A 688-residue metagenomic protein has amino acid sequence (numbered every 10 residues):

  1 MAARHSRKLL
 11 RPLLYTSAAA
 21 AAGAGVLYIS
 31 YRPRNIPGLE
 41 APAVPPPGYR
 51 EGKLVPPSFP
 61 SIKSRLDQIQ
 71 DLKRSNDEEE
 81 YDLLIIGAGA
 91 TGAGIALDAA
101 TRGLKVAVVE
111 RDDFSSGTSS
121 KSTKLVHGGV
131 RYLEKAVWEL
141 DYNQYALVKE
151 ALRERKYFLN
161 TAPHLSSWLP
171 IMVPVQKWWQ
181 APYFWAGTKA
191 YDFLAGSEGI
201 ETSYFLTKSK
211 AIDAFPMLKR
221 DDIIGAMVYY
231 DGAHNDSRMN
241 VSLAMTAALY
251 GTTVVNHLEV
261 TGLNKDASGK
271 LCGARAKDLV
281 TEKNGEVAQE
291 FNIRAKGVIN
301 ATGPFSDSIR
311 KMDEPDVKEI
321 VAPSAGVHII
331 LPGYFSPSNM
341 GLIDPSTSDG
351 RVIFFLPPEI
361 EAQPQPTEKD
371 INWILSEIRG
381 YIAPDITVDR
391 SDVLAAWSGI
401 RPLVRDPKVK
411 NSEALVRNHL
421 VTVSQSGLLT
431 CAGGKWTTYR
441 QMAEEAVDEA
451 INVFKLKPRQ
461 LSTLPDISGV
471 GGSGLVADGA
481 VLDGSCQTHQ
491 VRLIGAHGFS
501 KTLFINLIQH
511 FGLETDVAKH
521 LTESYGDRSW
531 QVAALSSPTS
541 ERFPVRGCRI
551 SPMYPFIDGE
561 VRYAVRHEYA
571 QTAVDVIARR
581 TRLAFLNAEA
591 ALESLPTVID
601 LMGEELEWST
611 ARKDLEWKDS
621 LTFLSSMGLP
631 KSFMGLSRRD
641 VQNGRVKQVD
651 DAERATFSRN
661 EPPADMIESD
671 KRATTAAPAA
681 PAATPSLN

Functional and structural regions predicted by a protein language model:
A2-L83, T101-R102, E668, A677-A683: Extreme N-terminal leader/targeting segments of oxidoreductases
A3-R4, Y15, D112, L165-W168 (+13 more regions): C-terminal accessory subdomains/tails of enzymes that are appended
E78-Y81, K283-G297: Core beta-strand elements of the Rossmann-like FAD/NAD(P) dinucleotide-binding domain in flavoenzyme oxidoreductases
E80-V108: N-terminal Rossmann-like FAD-binding beta1-loop-alpha1 element of flavoenzymes
I85-I86, I293-G303: Short hydrophobic core segments
A100-S122: Glycine-rich FAD pyrophosphate-binding loop
S115-K149: Glycine-rich active-site loop/strand segments that organize a redox cofactor
N256-C272, K277-V280: A conserved short coil-to-beta-strand element within the FAD-binding core of flavoproteins
